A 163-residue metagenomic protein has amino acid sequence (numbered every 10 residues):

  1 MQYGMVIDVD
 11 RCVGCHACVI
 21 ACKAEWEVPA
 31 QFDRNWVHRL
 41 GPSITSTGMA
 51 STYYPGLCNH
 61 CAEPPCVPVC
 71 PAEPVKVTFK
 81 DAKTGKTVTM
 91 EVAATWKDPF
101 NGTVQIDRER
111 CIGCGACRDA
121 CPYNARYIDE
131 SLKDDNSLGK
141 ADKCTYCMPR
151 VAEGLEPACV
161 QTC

Functional and structural regions predicted by a protein language model:
M1-T162: Non-ligating segments of multi-cofactor redox enzymes
